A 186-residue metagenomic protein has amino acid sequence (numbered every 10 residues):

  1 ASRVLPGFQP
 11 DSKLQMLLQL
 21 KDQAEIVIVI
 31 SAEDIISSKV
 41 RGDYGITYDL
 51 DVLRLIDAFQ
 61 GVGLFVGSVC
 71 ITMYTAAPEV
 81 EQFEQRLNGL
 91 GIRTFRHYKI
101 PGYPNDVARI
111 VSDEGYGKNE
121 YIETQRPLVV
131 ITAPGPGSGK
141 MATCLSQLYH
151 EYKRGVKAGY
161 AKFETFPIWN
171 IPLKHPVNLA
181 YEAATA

Functional and structural regions predicted by a protein language model:
A1-I131, Q147-A186: Flexible phosphate-sensing "switch/lid" loops adjacent to ATP/NTP-binding sites across phosphate-transfer
G135-P136: The conserved Walker
A142-T143: Hydrophobic positions on the alpha1 helix immediately C-terminal to the Walker A/P-loop
